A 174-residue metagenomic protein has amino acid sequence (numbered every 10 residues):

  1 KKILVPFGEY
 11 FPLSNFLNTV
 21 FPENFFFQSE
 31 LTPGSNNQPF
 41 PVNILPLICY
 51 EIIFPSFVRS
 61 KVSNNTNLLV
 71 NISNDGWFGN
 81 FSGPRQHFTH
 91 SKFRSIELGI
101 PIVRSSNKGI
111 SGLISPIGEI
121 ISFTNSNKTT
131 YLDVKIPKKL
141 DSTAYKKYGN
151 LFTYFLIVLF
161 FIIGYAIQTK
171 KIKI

Functional and structural regions predicted by a protein language model:
K1-Y148: Soluble catalytic domains of enzymes that build or remodel membrane lipids, polysaccharides, and related
K147-K171: Selective detector of the "anchor" transmembrane alpha-helix that sits immediately C-terminal
